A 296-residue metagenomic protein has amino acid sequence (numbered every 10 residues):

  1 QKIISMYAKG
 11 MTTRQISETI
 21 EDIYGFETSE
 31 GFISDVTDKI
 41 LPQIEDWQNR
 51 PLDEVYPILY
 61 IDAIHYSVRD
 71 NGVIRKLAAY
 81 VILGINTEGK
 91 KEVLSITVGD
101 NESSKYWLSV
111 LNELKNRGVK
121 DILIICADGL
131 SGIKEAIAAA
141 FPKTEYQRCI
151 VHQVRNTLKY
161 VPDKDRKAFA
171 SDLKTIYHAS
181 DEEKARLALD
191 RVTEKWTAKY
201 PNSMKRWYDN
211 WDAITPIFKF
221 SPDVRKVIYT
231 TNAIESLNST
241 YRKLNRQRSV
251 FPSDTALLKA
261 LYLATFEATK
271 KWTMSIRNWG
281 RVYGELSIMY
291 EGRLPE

Functional and structural regions predicted by a protein language model:
Q1-G10: Short, amphipathic alpha-helical "recognition" segments used to contact nucleic acids or chromatin
K2, T19, V110-E113: Short, hydrophobic/aromatic alpha-helical segments in well-folded domains
T13, S34, I58, K76-A79 (+12 more regions): Amphipathic alpha-helical transducer elements in NTP-driven molecular machines
R14-G25, L263: DNA-recognition alpha helix
F26-E30, D35, K39-A127, S131 (+4 more regions): RNase H-like nuclease fold core
I124-S131, A136-D172: Conserved beta-strand -> loop -> alpha-helix junction used to position metal-binding or nucleic-acid-contacting
P142, T175-E296: Acidic/histidine-rich catalytic cores and adjacent linkers of DNA breakage/strand-transfer/modification proteins
